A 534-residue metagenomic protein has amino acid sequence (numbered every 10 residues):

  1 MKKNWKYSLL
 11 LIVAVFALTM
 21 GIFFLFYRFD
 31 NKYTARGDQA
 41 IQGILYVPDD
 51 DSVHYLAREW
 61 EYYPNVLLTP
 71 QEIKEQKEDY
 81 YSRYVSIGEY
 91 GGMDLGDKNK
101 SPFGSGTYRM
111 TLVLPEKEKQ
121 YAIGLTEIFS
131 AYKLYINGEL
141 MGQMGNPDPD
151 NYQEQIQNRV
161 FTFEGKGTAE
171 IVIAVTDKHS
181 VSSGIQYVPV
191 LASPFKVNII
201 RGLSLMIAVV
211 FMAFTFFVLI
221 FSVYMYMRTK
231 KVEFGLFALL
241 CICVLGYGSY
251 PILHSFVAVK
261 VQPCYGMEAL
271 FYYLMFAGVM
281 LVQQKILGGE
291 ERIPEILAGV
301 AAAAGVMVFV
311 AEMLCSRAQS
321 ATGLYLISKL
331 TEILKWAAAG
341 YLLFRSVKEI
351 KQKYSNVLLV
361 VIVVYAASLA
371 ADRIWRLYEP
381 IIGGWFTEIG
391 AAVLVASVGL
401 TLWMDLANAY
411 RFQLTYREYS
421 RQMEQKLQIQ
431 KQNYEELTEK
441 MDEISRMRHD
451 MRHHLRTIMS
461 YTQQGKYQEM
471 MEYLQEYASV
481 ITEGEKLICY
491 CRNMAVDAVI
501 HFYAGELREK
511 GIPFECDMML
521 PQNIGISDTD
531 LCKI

Functional and structural regions predicted by a protein language model:
K2-E116: Extended carbohydrate-recognition surfaces in non-catalytic/accessory domains of CAZymes and lectin-like proteins
K2-W5, L245-Y419: Interfacial "cap-and-anchor" motif at the non-cytosolic start of specific transmembrane alpha-helices
Q39-Y46, I136-E170, V175-Y187: Beta-strand-rich ligand-recognition modules
L112-N137, I171-I173: Aromatic-lined ligand-binding clefts that engage carbohydrates, nucleic acids, or primary amines
L406-D442: Cytosolic signal-transmission helices at domain junctions
D442, I488, R492, F514-I534: Conserved short strand/loop->alpha-helix "switch" segment adjacent to the catalytic nucleotide/phosphoryl-transfer site
D450, I458-T462, D528-I534: Conserved ATP-binding N-box helix of the HATPase_c
Q475-S479, R492-K510: Short beta-to-alpha transition helix within the HATPase_c
